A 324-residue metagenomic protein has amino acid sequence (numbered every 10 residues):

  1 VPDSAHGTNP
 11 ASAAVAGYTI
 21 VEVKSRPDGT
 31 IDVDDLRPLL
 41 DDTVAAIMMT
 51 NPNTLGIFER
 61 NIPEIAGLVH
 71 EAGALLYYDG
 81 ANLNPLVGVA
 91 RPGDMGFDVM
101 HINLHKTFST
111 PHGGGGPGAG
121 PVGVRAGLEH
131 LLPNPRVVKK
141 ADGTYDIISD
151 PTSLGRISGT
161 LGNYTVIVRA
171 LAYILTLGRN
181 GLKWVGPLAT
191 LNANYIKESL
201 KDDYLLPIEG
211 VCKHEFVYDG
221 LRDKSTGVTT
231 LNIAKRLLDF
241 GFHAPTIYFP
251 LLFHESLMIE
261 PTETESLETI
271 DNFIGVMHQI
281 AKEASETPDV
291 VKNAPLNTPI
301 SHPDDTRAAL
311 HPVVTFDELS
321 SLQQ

Functional and structural regions predicted by a protein language model:
V1-D142, T152, G227-V228, E255: Conserved PLP-enzyme active-site core in the AAT-like
D3, P10, T110, T160 (+2 more regions): Generic marker of residues within folded, mature protein domains
S12-T19, L36-T43, T50-N51, N61-A72 (+15 more regions): Generic, well-ordered alpha-helical scaffold segments in large soluble proteins
P27, G56, L161, K183-P187: A short glycine-/small-residue-rich loop at the edge of a beta-strand within enzyme catalytic domains
A90, K140-I157, I167, I174-Q324: Non-catalytic terminal extensions of PLP-dependent enzymes
G116, G162-R169, C212: Catalytic-loop motifs flanking and including active-site residues across diverse enzymes
